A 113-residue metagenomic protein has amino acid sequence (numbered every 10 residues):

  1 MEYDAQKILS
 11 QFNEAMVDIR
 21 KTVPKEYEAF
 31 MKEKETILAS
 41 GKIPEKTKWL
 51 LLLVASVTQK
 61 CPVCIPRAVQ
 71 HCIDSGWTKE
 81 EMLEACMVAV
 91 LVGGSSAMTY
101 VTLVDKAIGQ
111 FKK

Functional and structural regions predicted by a protein language model:
M1-T47, T99-K113: Acidic, glycine/proline-rich low-complexity segments that act as flexible tails and inter-domain linkers
R20, G41, A55-P62, G76: Residues at alpha-helix boundaries and short interhelical turns
E35, L52, V69-I73, C86-M87: Amphipathic alpha-helical segments within well-ordered protein domains
I37-S40, V54, A89-V92: Alpha-helix C-capping/helix-to-loop hinge sites
E45-L50, K79-C86: Alpha-helical scaffolds flanking conserved acidic
L51, A55-R67, V92: Short, thiol/selenol-centered motifs that function as redox-active sites or metal-ligating centers
R67-K79, D105: Iron-sulfur (Fe-S) cluster-binding segments and ferredoxin-like electron-carrier domains, especially [2Fe-2S]
L83-A107: C-terminal structural segments of small proteins and small subunits
